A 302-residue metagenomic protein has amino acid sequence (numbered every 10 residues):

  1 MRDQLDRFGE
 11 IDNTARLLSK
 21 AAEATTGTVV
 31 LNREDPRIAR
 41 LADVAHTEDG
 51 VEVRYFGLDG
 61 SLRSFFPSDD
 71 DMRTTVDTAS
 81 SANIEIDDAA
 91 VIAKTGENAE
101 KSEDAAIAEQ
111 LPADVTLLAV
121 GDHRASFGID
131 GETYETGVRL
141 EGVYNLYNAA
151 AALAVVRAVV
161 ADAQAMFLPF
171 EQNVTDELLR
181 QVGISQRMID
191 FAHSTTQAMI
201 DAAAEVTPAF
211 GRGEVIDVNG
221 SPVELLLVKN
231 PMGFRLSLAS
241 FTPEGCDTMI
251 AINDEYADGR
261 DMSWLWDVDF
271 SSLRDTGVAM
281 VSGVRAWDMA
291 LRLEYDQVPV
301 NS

Functional and structural regions predicted by a protein language model:
M1-V218: Acidic, Mg2+-coordinating active-site environments of NTP-dependent enzymes
V206-A209, S221-P222, L227-N301: Active-site beta-alpha connecting loops in nucleotide-dependent enzymes
